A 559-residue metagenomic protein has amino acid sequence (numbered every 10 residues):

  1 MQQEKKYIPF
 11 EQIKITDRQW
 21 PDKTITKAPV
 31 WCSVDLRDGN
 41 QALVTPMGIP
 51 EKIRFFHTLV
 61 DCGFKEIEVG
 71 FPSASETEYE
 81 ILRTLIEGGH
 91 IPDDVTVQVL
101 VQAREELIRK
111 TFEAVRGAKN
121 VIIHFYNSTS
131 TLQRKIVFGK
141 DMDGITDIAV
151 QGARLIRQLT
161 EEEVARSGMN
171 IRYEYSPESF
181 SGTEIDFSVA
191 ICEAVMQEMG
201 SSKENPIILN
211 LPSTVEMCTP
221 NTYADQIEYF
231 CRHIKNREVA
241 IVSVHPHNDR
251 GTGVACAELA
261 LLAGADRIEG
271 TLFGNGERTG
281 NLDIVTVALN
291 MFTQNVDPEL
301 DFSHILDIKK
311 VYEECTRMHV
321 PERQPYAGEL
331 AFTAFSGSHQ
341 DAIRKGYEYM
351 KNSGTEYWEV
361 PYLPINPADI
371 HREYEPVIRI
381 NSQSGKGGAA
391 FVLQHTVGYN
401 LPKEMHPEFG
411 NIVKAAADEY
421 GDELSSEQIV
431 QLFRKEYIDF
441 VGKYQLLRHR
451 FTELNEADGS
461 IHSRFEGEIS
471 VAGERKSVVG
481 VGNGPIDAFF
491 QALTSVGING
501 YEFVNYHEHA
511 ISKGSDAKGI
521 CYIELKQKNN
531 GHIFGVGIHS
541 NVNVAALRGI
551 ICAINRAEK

Functional and structural regions predicted by a protein language model:
Q2-D35, N295-V479, S515-K518: A mid-to-C-terminal "edge-of-domain" accessory segment
Q2-L107, R372, V377-I380, S384 (+1 more regions): N-terminal capping/small domains of soluble enzymes
W31, T45-E66, L82-G88, P92 (+2 more regions): Alpha/beta enzyme core
D38, A42-L43, P72-E76, S130-L132 (+5 more regions): Short, small-residue-enriched loops and turns at beta-alpha junctions that line or gate enzyme active sites
Q133-R134, L211-S213, I241, E269-E277 (+4 more regions): Short beta-alpha connecting loops at secondary-structure transitions that line or flank enzyme active sites
V215-N352: Catalytic alpha/beta core domains of metabolic enzymes, predominantly
F465-I469, I511-F534: Positively charged, aromatic-enriched nucleic acid-contacting surfaces
G531-K559: Mixed-charge, glycine-accented linear interaction segment located at domain edges/termini
